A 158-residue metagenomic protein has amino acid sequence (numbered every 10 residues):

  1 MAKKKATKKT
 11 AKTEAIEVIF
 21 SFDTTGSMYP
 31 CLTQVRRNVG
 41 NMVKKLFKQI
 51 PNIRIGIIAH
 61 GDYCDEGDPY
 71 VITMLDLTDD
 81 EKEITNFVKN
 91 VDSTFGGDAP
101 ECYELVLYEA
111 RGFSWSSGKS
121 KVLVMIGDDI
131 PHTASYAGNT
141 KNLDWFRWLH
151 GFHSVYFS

Functional and structural regions predicted by a protein language model:
M1-S158: Divalent cation-coordinating acidic motifs and surrounding scaffolds that mediate Ca2+/Mg2+/Mn2+/Zn2+-dependent binding
